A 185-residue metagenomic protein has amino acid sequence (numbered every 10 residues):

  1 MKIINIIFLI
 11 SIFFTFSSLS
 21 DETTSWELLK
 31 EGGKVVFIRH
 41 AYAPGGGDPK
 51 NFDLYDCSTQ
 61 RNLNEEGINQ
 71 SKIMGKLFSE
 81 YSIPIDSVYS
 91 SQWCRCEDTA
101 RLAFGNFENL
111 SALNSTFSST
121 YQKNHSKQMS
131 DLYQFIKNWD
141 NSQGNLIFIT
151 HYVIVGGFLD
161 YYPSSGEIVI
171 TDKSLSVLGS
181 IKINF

Functional and structural regions predicted by a protein language model:
K2-L9: Sec-dependent signal peptide recognition, specifically the positively charged N-region followed immediately by
T15-S17: N-terminal signal peptide c-region/cleavage motif recognized by signal peptidases
D21-S111, T116-T120, Y161-F185: Active-site-proximal alpha-helix that buttresses catalytic centers in soluble enzyme cores
G33-V35, N141-T150: Generic beta-sheet signal
Y81-I83, W139-Q143: Glycine-rich phosphate-binding loop signature in dinucleotide/nucleotide-binding domains
Q122-M129, F185: Short, surface-exposed amphipathic charged segments that create phosphate/polyanion-binding patches used for binding
M129-D140: A short, acidic, amphipathic alpha-helical segment used as a generic capping/interface helix at domain edges
